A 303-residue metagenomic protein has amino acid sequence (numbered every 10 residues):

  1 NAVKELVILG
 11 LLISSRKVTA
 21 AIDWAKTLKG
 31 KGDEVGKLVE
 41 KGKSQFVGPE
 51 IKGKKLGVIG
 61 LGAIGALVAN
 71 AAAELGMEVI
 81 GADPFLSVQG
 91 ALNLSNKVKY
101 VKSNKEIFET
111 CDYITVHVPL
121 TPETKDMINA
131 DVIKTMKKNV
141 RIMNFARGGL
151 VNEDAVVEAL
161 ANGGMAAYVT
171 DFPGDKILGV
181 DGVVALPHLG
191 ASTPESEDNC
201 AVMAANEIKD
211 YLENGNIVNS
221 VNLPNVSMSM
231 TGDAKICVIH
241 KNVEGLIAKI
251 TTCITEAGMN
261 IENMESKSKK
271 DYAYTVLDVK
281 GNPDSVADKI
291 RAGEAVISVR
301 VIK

Functional and structural regions predicted by a protein language model:
N1-K55, N219: Phosphate-binding beta-alpha-beta segment of Rossmann-like dinucleotide-binding domains, i.e., the NAD(P)
K4-D23, N70-M77, V202-N216, T251-T255: Oxidoreductase and adenylate-handling cofactor-binding alpha/beta cores
K54, L61-G62: Glycine-rich Rossmann-fold phosphate-binding loop(s) that bind the pyrophosphate of adenine dinucleotide cofactors
I59, A82: The conserved SAM/SAH-binding core of class I Rossmann-like methyltransferase domains, concentrating on the hydrophobic
G65-A66: N-terminal Rossmann-fold NAD(P) dinucleotide-binding loop
E78, K138-M230, I239, Y274-D278 (+1 more regions): Rossmann-like dinucleotide-binding domain for NAD(H)/NADP(H)
P84-K176, S192: Rossmann-like adenosine-cofactor binding region
V218-K303: A conserved regulatory-domain signal marking ACT and ACT-like small-molecule sensing domains and adjacent regulatory
